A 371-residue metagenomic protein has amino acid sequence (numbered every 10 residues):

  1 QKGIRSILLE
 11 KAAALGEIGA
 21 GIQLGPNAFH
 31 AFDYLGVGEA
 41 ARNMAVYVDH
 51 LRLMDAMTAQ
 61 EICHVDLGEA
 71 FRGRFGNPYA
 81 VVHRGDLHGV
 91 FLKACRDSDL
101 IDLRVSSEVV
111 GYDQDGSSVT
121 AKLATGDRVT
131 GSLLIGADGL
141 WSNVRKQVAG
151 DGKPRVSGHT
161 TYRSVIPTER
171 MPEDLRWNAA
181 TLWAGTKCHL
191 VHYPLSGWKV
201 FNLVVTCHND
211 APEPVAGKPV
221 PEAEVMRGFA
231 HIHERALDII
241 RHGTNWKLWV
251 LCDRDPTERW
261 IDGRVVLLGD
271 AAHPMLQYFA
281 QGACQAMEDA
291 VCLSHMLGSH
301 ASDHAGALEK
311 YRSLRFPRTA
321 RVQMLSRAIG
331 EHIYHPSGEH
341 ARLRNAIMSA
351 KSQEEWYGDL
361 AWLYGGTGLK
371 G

Functional and structural regions predicted by a protein language model:
Q1-A13, I135-G136, Y162, H192 (+2 more regions): Conserved mid-domain beta->alpha element of the FAD-binding
Q1-K2, E10-K11, A20, L103 (+3 more regions): A generic "structured core" feature
G25-P167, D210-M226, T367-G371: Conserved N-terminal helical subregion
E39, T168-R176, A211-E213, R235 (+1 more regions): Short helix-loop capping/hinge motifs at secondary-structure junctions, enriched in acidic/polar residues
N43-M44, A230-N245, H304-E309: Acidic/histidine metal-binding catalytic segments
N178-E213, E222, M226-A230, L251: Active-site substrate-recognition segment that forms the wall of the catalytic cavity or substrate channel
I333-Q353: C-terminal domain-closing interface element
M348-G371: C-terminal auxiliary extensions adjacent to catalytic cores
